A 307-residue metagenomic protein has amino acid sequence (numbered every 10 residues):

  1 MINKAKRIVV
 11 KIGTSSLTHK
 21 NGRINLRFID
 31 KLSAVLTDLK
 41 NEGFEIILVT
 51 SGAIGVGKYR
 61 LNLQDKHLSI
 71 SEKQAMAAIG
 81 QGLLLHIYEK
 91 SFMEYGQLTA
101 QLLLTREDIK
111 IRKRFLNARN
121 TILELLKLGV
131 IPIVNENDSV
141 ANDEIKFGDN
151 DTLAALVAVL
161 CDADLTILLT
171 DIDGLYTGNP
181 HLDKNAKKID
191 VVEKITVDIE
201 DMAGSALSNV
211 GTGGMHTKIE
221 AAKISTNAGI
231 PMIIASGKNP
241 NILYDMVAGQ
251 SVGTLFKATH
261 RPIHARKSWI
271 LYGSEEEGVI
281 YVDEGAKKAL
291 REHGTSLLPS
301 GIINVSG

Functional and structural regions predicted by a protein language model:
M1-D65, I70-L98, L102-G307: C-terminal catalytic "cap/lid" subdomain
